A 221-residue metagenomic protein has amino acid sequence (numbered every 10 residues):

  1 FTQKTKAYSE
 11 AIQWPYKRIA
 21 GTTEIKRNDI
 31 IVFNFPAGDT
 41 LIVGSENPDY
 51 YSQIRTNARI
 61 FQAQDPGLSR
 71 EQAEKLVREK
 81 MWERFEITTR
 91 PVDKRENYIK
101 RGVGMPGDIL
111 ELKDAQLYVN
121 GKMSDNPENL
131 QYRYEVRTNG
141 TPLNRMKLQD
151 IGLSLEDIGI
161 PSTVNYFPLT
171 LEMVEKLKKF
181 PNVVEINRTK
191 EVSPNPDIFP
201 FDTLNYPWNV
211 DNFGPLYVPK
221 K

Functional and structural regions predicted by a protein language model:
F1-K221: Extended hydrophobic leader/signal-anchor segments used for secretion and membrane insertion
